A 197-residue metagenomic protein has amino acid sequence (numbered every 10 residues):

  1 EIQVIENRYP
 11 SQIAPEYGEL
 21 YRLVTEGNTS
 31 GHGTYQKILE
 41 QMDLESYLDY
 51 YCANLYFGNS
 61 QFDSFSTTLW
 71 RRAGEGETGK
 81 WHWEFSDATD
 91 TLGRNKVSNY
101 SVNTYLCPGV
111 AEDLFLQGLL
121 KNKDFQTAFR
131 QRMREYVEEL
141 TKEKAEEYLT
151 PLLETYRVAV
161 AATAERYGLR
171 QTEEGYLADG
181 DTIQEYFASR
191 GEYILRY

Functional and structural regions predicted by a protein language model:
E1-S11: Conserved ATP-binding subdomain of kinase catalytic cores across diverse folds
Y9-Y197: Middle-to-C-terminal accessory/interaction subdomains
